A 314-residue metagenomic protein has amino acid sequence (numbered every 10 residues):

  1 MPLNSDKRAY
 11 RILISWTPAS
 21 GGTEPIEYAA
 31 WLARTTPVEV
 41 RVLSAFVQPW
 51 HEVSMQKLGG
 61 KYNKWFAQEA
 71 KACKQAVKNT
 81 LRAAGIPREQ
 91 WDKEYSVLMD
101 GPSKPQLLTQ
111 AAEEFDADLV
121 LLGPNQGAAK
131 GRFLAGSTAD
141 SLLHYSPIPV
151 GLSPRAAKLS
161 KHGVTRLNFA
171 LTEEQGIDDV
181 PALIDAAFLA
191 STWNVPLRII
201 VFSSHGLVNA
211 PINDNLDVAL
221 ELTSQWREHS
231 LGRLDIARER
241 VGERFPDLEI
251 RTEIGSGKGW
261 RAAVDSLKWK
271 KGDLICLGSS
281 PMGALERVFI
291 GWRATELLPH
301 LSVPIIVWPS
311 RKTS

Functional and structural regions predicted by a protein language model:
M1-R8, K64, N79-V120, G242-I275 (+2 more regions): Structural beta-alpha unit
P2-K61, T165-L220, G242-R251, H300 (+1 more regions): Small/aliphatic-rich secondary-structure junction motif
R41-L43, D92-D100, G151, R198-I200 (+2 more regions): General small-molecule cofactor/ligand-binding pocket signal
G60-C73, A219-G232: A short acidic, glycine-rich active-site loop that binds or catalyzes chemistry on phosphate/adenosine moieties
L119-S141, L274-H300: Glycine-rich, Arg-bearing micro-motifs that act as flexible, cationic patches
L121-P124, P149-A156, G278, I305-P309: Short beta-strand elements of ligand-binding domains
V150, T295-P299, V303-S314: Short, flexible loop segments at boundaries between secondary-structure elements
